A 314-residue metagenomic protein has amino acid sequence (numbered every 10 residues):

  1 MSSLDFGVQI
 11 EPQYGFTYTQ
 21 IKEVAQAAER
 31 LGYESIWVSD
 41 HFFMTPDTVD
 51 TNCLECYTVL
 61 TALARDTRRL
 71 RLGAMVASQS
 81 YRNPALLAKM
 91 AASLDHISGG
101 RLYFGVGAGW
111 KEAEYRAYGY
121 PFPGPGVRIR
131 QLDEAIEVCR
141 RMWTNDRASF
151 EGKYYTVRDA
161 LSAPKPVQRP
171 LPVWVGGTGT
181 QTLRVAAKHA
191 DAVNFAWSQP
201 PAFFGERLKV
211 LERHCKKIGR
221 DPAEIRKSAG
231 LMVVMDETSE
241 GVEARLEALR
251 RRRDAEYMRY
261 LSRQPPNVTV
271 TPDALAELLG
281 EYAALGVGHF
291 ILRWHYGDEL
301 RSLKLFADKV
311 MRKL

Functional and structural regions predicted by a protein language model:
M1-L314: Active-site-adjacent structural elements that line small-molecule/cofactor binding pockets in enzymes
